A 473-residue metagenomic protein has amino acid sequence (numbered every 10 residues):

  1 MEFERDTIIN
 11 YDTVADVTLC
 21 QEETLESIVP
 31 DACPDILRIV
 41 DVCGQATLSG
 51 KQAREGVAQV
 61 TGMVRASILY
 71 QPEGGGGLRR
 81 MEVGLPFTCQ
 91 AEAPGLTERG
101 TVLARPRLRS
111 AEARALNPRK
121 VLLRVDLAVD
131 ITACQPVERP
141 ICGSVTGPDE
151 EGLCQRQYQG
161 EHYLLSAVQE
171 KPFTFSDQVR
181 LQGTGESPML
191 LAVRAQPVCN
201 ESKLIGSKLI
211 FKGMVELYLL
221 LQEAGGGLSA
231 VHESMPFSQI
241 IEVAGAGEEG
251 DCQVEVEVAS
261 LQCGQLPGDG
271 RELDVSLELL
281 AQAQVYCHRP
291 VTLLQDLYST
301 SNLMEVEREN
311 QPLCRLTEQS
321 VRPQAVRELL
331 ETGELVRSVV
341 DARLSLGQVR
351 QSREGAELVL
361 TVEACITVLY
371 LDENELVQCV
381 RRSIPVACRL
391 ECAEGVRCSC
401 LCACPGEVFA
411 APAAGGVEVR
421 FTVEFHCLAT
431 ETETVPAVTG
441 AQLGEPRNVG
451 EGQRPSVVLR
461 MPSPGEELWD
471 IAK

Functional and structural regions predicted by a protein language model:
M1-R454: Membrane-lipid interaction segments
E445-K473: Primarily a LysM-type cell-wall glycan-binding module
